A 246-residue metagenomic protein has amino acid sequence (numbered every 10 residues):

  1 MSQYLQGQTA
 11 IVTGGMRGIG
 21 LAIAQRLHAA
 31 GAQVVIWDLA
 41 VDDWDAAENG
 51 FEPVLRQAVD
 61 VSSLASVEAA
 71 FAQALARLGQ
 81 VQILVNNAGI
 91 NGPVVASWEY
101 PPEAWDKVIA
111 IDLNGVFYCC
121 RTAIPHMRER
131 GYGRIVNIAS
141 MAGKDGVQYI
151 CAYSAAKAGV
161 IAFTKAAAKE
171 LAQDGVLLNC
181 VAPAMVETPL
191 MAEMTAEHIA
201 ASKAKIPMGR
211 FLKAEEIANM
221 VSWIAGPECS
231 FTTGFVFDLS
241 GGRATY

Functional and structural regions predicted by a protein language model:
S2, N91-V94, D145, S222 (+1 more regions): Short C-terminal tail/terminal secondary-structure segment of NAD(P)H-dependent dehydrogenase/reductase domains
T9, M16-R17: Conserved glycine-rich cofactor-binding loop
V95-S97, P101-I109, M191, S202: Substrate-binding pocket helix/loop in short-chain dehydrogenase/reductase
C120, A156, T164: Active-site helix of classical SDR
P125, K169-Q173: Alpha-helical segment proximal to the catalytic Tyr-Lys
S140: Residue(s) in the substrate-gating loop at a strand-loop-helix junction that position the organic substrate next
A172, L177, T232-G234: Short, small/polar-rich loop/turn modules that mediate ligand/substrate recognition or access, typified
